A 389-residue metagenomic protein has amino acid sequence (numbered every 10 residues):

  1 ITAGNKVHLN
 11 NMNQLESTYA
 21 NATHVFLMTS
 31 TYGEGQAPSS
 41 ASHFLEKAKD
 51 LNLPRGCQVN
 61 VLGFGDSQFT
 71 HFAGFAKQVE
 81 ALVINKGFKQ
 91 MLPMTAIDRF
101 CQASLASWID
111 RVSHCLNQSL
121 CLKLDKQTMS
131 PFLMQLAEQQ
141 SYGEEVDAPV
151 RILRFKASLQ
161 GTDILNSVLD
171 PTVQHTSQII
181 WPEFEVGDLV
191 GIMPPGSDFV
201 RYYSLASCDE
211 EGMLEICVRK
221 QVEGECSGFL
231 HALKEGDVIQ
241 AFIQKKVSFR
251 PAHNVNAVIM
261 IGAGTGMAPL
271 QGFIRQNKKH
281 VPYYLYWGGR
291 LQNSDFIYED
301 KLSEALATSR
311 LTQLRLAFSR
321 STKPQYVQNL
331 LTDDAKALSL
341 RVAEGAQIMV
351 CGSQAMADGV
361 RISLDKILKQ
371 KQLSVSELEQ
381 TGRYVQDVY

Functional and structural regions predicted by a protein language model:
T2-A22, G35-F155, G161-T172, E225-I243 (+1 more regions): Reductase modules of NAD(P)H-dependent flavoproteins
T29-S30, G262, G352: Glycine-rich, N-terminal phosphate-binding loop of Rossmann-like dinucleotide-binding domains
T31, G196, Q354: Flexible, active-site-proximal loop/turn residues at the rims of small-molecule/cofactor binding pockets and catalytic
N166-M260, G272-K279, L291, Y298-D300 (+3 more regions): FAD-binding FR-type
G187, G266, S353: Short, conserved phosphate/pyrophosphate- and ester-handling motifs at nucleotide-, phospho-/glycolipid
A263-F273, L285: Extended, hydrophobic alpha-helical segments in both membrane/secreted and soluble proteins
L270-R275, G359-R361: Short hydrophobic alpha-helical segments that form membrane-spanning helices or hydrophobic packing faces of helical
